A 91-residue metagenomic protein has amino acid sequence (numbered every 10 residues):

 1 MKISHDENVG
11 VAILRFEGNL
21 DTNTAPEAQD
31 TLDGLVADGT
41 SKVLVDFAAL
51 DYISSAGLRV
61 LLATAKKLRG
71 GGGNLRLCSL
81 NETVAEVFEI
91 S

Functional and structural regions predicted by a protein language model:
M1-R15: Short beta-strand/loop segment at the start of cytosolic alpha/beta domains
T22-S91: Amphipathic alpha-helical interaction surfaces in cytosolic regulatory modules
